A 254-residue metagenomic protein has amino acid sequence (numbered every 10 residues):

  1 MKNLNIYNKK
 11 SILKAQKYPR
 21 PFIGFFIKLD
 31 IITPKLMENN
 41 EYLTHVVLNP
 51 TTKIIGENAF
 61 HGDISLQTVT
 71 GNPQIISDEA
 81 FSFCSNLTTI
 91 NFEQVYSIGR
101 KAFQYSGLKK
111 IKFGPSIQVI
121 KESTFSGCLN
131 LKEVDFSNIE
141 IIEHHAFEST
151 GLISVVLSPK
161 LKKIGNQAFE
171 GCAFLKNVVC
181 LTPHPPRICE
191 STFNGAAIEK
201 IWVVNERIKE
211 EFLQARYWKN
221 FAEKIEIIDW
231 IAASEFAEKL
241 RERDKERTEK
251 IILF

Functional and structural regions predicted by a protein language model:
M1-I31, N40-I54, I64-I75, S85-S97 (+7 more regions): Structural signature of tandem-repeat unit edges
T33-L36, G56-A59, D78-A80, G99-A102 (+4 more regions): Consensus positions within tandem repeat domains that build extended binding/scaffold surfaces
D63, C84, R243-R247: Arginine-selective low-complexity/disordered segments
E170, T192, E235-K239: Short amphipathic alpha-helical patches
S191-G195, A215-R216: A structural signal for leucine-rich repeat
A215, K219-F254: C-terminal capping region of solenoid repeat domains
